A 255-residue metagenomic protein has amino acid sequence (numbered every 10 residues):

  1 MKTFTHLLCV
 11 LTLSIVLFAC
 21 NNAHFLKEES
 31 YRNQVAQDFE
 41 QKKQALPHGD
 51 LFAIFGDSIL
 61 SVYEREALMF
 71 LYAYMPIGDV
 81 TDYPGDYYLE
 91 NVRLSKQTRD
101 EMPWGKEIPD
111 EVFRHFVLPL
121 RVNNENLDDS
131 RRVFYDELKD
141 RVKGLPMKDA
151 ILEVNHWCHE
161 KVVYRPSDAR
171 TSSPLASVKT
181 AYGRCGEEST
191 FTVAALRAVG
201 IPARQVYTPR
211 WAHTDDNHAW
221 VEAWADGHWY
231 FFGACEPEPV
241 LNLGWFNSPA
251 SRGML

Functional and structural regions predicted by a protein language model:
M1-L8: Bacterial N-terminal signal peptides that target proteins for export
L8-V16: Bacterial N-terminal signal peptides
C20-I151, S167, A198, A225 (+2 more regions): N-terminal accessory/pre-domain segments preceding catalytic cores
D140-R141, L145, A150-H156, R165-L175 (+1 more regions): Hydrophobic/aromatic-rich core segments of domains that either
